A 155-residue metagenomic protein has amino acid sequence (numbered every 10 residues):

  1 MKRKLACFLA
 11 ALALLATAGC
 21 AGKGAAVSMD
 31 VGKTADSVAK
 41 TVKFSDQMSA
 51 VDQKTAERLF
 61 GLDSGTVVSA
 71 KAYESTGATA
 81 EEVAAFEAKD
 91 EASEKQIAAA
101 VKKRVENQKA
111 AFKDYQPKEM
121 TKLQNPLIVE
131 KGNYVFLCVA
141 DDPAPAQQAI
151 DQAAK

Functional and structural regions predicted by a protein language model:
M1-L5: Positively charged n-region of N-terminal signal peptides that target proteins for export
L15-G19: C-terminal motif of bacterial Sec signal peptides marking the signal peptidase cleavage site
V27-M48: Post-signal peptide N-terminal segment of mature Sec-exported envelope proteins
G32-A35, A39, Q53-A56, V83 (+4 more regions): Extracytoplasmic/secreted envelope proteins and their assembly/folding machinery, especially bacterial periplasmic
S49-A80, A92: Short, compositionally biased low-complexity segments enriched in polar/charged residues
S75, K118-K155: A short, solvent-exposed beta-edge/loop patch
E82-D90, Y134-V139: Second-shell loop/turn segments in exported
E91-E130: Short Gly/Thr-rich strand-loop-strand
